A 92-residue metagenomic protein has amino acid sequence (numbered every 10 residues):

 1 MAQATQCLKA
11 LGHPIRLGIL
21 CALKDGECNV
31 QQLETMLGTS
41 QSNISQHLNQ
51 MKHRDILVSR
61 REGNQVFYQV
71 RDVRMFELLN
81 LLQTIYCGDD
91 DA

Functional and structural regions predicted by a protein language model:
M1-Q3, M75-A92: Amphipathic alpha-helical dimerization/coiled-coil segments that flank or bridge DNA-binding/regulatory modules
A2-S42, V66-R74: N-terminal helix-turn-helix DNA-binding core of bacterial DNA-binding proteins
D25, K52, D89-D91: Short C-terminal domain-edge/linker segments immediately following a structured domain
Q32, R60, L78-L79: Short, hydrophobic secondary-structure boundary micro-motifs
H47: Residues within the DNA-recognition helix of helix-turn-helix
K52-E62, Q69: Beta-hairpin "wing" of winged helix-turn-helix
